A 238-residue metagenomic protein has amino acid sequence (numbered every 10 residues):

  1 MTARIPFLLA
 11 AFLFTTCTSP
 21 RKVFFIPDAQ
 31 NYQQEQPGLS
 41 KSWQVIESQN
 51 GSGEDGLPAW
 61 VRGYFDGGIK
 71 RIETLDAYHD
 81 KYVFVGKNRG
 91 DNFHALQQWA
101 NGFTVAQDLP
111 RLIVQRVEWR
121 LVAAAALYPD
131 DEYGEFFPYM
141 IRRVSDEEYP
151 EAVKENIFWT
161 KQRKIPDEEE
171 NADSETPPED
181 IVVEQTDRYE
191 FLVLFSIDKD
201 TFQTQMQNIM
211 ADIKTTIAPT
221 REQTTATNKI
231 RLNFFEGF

Functional and structural regions predicted by a protein language model:
M1-T2, C17: Initiator methionine at the very start of the polypeptide chain
T2-L8: Sec-dependent signal peptide recognition, specifically the positively charged N-region followed immediately by
A10-C17: Hydrophobic h-region of N-terminal signal peptides that target proteins for export in Gram-negative bacteria
C17-F238: Domain-level marker for long, solvent-exposed, non-transmembrane regions
